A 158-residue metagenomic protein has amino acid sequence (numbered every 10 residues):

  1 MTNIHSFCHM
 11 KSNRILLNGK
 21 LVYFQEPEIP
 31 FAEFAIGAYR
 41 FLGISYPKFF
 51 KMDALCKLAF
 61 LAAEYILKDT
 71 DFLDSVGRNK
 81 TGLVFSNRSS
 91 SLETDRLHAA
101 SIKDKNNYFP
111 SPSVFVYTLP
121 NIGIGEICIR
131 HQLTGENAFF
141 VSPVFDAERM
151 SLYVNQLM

Functional and structural regions predicted by a protein language model:
M1-M158: Conserved "HGTGT" condensation-loop signature of ketosynthase/thiolase-family condensing enzymes that catalyze
